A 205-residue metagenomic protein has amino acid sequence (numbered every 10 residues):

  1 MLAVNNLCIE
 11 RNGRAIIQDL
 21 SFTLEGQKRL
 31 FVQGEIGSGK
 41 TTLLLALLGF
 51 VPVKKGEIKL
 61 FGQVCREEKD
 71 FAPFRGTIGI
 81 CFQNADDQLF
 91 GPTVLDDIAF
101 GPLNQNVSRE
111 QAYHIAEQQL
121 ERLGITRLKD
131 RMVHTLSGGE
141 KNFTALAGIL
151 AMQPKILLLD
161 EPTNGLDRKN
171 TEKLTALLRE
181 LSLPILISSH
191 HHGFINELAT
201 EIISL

Functional and structural regions predicted by a protein language model:
L48: Helix-to-loop junction immediately C-terminal to a conserved catalytic motif
V53-E67, F74: Conserved ABC transporter NBD signature motif
E110-L128: Conserved ABC ATPase "signature" region
M132-L136, E140: Conserved ABC ATPase signature
L157-D160: Catalytic Walker B motif of ABC-type/P-loop ATPase nucleotide-binding domains
D167: ABC-family nucleotide-binding domains
S188-H190: H-loop/switch region of ABC-family ATPase nucleotide-binding domains
